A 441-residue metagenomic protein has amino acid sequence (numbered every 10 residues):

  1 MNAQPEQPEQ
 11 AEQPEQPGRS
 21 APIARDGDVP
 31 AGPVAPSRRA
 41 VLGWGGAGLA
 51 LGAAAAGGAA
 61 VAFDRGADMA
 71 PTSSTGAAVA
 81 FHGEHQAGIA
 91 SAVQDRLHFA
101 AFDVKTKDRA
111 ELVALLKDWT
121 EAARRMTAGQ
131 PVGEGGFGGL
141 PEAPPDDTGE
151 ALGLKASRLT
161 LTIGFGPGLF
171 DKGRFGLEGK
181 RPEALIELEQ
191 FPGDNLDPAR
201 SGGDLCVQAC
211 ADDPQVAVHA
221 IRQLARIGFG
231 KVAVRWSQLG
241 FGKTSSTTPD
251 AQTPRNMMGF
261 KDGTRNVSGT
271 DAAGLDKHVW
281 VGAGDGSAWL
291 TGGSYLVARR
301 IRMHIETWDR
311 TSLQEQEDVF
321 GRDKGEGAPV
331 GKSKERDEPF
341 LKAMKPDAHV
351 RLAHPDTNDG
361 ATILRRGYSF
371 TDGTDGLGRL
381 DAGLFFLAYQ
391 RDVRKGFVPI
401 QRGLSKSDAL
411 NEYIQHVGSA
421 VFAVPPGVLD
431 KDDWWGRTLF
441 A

Functional and structural regions predicted by a protein language model:
M1-P36: N-terminal secretory signal peptides
A40-F63, A67-A441: Long, histidine/aromatic-enriched segments associated with O2/redox biology
